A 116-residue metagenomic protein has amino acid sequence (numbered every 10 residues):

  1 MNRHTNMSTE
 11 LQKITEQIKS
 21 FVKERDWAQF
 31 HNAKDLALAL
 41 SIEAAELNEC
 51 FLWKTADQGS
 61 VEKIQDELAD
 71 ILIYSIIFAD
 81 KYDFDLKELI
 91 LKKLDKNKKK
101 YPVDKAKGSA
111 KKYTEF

Functional and structural regions predicted by a protein language model:
N2-L68, L72-F116: Flexible "arm" and connector segments at domain edges
